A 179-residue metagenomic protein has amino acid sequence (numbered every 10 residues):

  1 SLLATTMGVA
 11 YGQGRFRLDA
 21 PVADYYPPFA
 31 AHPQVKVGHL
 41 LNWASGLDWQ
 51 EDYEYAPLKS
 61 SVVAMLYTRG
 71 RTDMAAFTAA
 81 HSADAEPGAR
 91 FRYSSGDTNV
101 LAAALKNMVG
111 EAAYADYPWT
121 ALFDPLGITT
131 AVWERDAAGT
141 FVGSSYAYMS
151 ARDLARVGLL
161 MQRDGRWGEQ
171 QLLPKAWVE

Functional and structural regions predicted by a protein language model:
S1-L18, L40, L101-L105, L154-L160: Active-site SXXK
S1-L2, H32-V35, R92-N99, Y148-R152: Aromatic- and histidine-enriched alpha-helix N-cap/loop-to-helix transition segments that scaffold the rims
G12-D52, A80, V109-S145, M149: Active-site helix/loop module of the DD-peptidase/beta-lactamase fold, centered on the serine-lysine SxxK catalytic
A30, Q34, S60-S61, K175: Short, structured coil/loop segments at alpha-helix boundaries
W49-D136: A small/polar active-site loop signature that marks catalytic segments
T72, A76-S82, A89-F91, V109-A112 (+1 more regions): Penicillin-binding protein/beta-lactamase superfamily catalytic region
